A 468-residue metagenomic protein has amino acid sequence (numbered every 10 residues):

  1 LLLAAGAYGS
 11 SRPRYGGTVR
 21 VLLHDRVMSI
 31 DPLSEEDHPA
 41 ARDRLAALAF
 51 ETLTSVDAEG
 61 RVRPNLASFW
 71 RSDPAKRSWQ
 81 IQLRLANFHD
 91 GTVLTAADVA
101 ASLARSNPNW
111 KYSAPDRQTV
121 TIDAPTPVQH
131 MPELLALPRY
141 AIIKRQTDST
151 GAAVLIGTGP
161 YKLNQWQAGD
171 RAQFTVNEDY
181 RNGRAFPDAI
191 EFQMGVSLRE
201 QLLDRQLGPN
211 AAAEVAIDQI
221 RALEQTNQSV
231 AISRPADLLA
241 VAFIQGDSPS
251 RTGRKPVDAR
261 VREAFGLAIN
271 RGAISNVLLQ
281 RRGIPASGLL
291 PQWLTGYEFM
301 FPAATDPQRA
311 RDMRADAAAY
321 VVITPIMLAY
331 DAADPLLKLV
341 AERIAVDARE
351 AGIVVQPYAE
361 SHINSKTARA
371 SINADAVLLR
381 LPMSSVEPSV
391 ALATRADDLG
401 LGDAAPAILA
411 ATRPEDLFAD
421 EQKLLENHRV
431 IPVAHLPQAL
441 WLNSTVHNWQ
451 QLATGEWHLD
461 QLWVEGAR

Functional and structural regions predicted by a protein language model:
R12, Q356-S365, P388-H447, R468: Extracytoplasmic/peripheral linker and loop segments enriched in polar/acidic and small residues with frequent Thr/Pro
V21, R205-Q206, R349-L399, I408: Periplasmic binding protein-like
L22-P74, Q82, I156-G157: N-terminal lobe/hinge region of extracytoplasmic solute-binding protein
S68-W110, P115, T121-D123, D204 (+1 more regions): Aromatic- and charge-enriched surface segment that lines or borders ligand/interaction sites
S106-Q146, P160, Q165-Q167: Surface-exposed binding/hinge segments that line and control ligand-binding clefts or catalytic entry sites
D179-L223, A236: Ligand-site clamp/hinge motif
P256-V346, A419: Append "and occasionally in soluble cytosolic enzymes with long acidic Gly/Pro-rich linkers
N443-R468: Long beta-strand-rich cores associated with HINT superfamily self-processing modules
